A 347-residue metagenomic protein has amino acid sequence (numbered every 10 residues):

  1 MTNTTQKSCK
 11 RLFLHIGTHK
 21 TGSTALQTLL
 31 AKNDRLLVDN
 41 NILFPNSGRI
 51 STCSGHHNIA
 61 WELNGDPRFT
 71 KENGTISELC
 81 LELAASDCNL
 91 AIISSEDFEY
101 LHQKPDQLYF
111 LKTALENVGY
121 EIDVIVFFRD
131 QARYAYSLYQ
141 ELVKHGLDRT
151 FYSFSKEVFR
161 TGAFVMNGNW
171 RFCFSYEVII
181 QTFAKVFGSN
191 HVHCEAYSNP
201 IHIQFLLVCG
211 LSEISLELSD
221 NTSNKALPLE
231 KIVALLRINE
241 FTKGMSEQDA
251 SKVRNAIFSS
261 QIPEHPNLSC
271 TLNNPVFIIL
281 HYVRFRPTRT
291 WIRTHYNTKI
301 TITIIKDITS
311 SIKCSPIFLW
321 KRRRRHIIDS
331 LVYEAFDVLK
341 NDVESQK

Functional and structural regions predicted by a protein language model:
T2-K347: Anion-recognition interface
